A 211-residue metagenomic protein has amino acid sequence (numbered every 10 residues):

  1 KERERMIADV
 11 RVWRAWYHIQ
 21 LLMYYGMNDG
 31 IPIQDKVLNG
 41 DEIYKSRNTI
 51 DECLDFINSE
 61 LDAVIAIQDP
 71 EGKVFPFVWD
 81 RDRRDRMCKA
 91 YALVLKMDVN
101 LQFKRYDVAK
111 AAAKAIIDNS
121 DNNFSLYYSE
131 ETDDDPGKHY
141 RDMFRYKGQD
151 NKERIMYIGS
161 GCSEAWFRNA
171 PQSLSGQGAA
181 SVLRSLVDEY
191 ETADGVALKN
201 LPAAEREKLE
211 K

Functional and structural regions predicted by a protein language model:
K1-W13, Y17-K199, E210: Structured, solvent-exposed acidic/aromatic patches
P202: Glycine-rich anion/phosphate-binding loop at the beta-strand->alpha-helix junction
